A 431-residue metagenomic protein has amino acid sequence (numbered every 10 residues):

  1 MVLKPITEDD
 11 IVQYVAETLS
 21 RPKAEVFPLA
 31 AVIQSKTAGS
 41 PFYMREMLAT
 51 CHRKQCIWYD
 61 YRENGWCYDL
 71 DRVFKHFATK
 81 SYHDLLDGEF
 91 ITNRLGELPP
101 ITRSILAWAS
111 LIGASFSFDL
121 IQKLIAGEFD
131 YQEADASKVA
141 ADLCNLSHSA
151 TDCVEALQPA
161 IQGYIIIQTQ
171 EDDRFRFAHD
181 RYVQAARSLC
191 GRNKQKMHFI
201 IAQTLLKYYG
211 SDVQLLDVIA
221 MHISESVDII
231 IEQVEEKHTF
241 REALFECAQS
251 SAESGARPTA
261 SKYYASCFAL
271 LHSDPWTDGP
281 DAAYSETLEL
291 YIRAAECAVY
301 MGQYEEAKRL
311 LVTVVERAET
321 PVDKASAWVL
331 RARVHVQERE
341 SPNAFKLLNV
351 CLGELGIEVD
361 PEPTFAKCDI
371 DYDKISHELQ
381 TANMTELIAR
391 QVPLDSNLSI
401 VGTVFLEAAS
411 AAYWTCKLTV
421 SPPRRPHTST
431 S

Functional and structural regions predicted by a protein language model:
M1-K4: A short helix-turn-beta junction within AAA+ P-loop NTPase domains corresponding to the substrate/partner-engaging
I6-L19, K23-D274, E354, A366-R390: Short secondary-structure boundary elements
D10-Q13, R72-K75, T320-R331, L348 (+2 more regions): Short alpha-helical interface patches
Q34, R333-V336: Short regulatory alpha-helical segment in sensory/regulatory domains of signaling proteins that mediates
W58-D60, P321, E338: Intrinsically disordered, low-complexity regions enriched in Ser/Pro/Gly/Gln/His and often acidic
S117, I167-Q168, K308, A325 (+1 more regions): Short, flexible/disordered secondary-structure transition segments
R174-F177, R192-V334, N343-V350, L394-S431: Extended alpha-helical scaffolding segments used for macromolecular assembly and cargo binding
V329, V336-V401: Alpha-helical repeat/alpha-solenoid scaffolds of the HEAT/ARM/MIF4G superfamily and closely related elongated all-alpha
